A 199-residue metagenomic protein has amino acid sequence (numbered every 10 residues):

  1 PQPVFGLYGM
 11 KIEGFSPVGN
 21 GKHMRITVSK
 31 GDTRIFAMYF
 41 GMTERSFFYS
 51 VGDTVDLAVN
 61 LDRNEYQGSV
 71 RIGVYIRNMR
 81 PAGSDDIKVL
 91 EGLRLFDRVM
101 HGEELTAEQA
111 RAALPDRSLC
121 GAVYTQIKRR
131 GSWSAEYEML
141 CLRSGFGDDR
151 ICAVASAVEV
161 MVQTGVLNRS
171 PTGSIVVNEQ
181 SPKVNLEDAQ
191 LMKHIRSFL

Functional and structural regions predicted by a protein language model:
P1-L199: Acidic, two-metal ion nucleic-acid-processing modules in DNA metabolism proteins
